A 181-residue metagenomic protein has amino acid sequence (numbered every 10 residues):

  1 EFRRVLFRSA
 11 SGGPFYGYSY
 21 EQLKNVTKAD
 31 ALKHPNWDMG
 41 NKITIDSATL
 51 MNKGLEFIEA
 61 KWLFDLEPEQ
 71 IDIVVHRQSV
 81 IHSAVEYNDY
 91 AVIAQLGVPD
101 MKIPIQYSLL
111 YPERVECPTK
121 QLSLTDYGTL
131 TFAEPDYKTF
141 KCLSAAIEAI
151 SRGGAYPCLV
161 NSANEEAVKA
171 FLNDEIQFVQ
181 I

Functional and structural regions predicted by a protein language model:
R3-I181: Catalytic, metal-anchored helix/loop core of enzyme active sites in primary metabolism
